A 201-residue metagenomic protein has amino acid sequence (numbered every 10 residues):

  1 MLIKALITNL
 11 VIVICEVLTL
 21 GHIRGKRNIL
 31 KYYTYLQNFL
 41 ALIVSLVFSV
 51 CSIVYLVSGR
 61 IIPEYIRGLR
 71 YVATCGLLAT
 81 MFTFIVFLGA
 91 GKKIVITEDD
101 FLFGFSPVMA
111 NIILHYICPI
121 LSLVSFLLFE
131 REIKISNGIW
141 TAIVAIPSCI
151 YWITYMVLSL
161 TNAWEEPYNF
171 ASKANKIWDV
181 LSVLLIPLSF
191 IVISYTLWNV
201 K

Functional and structural regions predicted by a protein language model:
M1-E16, C75, V144-I150: Alpha-helical transmembrane segments
L18-R27, F87-D99, L128-R131, V157-E165: Juxtamembrane "helix-exit" motif on the non-cytosolic side of transmembrane helices
I29-I43: Loop-to-helix transition at the N-terminal end of transmembrane alpha-helices
Y32, L160-K201: Membrane-interface transmembrane-helix boundary segments in multi-pass integral membrane proteins
A41-S52, R70-G91: Short, contiguous, well-structured surface segments enriched in hydrophobic/aromatic residues
G59-L78, K134-A145: Interfacial segments of alpha-helical transmembrane regions
V108-I120, V180: Membrane-interface loop-to-helix entry segments
I117-I135: Alpha-helical transmembrane segments in multipass membrane proteins, preferentially the mid-helix core
